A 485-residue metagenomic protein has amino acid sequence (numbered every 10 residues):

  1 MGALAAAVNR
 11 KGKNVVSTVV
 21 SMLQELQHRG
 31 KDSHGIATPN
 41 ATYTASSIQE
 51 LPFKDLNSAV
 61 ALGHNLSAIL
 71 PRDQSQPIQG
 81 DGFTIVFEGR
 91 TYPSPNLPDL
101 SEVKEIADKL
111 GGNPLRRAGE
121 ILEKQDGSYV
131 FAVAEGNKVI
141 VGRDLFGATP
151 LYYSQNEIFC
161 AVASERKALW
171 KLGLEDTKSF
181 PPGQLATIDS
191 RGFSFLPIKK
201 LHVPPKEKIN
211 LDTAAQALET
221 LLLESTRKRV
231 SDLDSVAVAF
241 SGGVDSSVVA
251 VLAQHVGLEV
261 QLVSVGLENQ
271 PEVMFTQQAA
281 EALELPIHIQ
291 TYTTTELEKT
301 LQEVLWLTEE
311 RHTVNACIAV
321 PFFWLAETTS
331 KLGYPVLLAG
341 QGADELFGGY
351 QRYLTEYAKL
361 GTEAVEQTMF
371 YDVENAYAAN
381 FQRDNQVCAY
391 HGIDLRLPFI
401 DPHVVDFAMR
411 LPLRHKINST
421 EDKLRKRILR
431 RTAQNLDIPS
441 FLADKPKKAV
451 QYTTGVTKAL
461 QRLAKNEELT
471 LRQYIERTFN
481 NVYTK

Functional and structural regions predicted by a protein language model:
M1, T484-K485: Short, low-complexity, intrinsically disordered N-terminal peptides in bacterial proteins
M1-L172, G183-F240, V244-Y292, E303 (+1 more regions): N-terminus-centric sequence/structural signature that marks the extreme N-terminus and adjacent "lid/interface" module
K13, K138, K206-L436, V450-L463 (+2 more regions): ATP-dependent adenylate-handling active sites, centered on carboxylate activation for C-N bond formation
P93-L97, K171-T177, R311-H312, R414-T420: Short, polar/flexible loop-turn hinges at active-site or ligand-entry regions and domain interfaces
K104, P114-A118, N418-S419, D437-A449: Short, surface-exposed acidic
D176-A186, Q434: Structured, non-catalytic alpha/beta "coupling" segments that mediate domain-domain communication and provide generic
K200, H391, K445-A449: Short linear capping/connector segments at secondary-structure termini
R462-R472: Non-catalytic structural connector segments
